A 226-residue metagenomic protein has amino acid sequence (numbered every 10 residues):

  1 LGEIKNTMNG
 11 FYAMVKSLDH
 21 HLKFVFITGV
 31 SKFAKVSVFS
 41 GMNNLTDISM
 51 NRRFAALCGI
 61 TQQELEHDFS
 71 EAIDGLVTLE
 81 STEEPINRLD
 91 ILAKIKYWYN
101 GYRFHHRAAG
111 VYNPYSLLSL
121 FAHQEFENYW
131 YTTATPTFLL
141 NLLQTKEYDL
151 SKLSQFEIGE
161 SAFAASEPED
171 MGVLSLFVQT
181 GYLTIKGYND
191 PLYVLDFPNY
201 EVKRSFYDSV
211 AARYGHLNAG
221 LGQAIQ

Functional and structural regions predicted by a protein language model:
L1-Q226: Phosphate-binding site recognition
